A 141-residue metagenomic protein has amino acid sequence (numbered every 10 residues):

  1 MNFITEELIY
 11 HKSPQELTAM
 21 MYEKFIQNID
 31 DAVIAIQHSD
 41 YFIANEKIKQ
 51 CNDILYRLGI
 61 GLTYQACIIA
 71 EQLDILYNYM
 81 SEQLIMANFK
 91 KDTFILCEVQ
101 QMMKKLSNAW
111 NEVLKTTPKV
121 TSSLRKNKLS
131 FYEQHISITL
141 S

Functional and structural regions predicted by a protein language model:
M1-L8, T93, C97-S141: Short terminal interaction segments
F3-L17, Q27-N28: A positional/architectural concept
Y22, I29, I36, I48 (+3 more regions): Inward-facing hydrophobic residues that define packing positions of alpha-helical scaffold repeats
A32, I36-I43, A87-F94: Short helix-adjacent coil turns
A35-N45, T63-A70: Short, surface-exposed loop/turn segments at secondary-structure junctions
I43, Q50-N52: Compact, glycine-rich, soluble single-domain proteins
N52-A70, L106-V120: Short, charge-rich amphipathic alpha-helical segments embedded in non-transmembrane helical bundles/solenoids
T63-E98: Mid-chain, well-packed structural core segment of small domains
